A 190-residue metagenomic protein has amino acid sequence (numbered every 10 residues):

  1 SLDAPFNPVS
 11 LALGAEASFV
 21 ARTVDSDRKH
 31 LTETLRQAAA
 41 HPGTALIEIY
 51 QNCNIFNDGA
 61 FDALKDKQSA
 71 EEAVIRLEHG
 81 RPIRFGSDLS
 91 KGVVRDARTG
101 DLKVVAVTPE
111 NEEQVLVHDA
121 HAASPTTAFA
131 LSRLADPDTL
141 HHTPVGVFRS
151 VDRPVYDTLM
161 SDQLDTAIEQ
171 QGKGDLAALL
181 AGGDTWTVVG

Functional and structural regions predicted by a protein language model:
S1-Q37: Conserved thiamine diphosphate
S10, S18-A21, T44-L46, T143-V147: Structural motif
L13-A17, L35, A39-P42, A135-D138 (+2 more regions): Structural signal for hydrophobic packing residues in well-ordered secondary-structure cores of soluble enzyme domains
T23, H41-E48, E72-G80: A conserved active-site cap/scaffold subdomain adjacent to cofactor or substrate pockets
I55-G190: Flexible, low-complexity linker and terminal segments
